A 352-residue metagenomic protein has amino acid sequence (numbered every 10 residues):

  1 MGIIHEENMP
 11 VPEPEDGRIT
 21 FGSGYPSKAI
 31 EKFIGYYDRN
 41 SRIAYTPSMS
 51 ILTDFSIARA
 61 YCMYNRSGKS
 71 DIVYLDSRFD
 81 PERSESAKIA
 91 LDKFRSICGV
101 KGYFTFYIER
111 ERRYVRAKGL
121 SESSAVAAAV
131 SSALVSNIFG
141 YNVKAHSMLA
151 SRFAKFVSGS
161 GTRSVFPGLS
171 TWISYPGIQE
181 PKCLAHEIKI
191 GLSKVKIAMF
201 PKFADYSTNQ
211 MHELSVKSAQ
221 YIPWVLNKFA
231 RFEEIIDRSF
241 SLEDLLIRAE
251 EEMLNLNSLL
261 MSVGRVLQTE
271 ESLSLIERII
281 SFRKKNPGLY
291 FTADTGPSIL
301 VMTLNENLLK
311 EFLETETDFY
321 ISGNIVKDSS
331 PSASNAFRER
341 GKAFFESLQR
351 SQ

Functional and structural regions predicted by a protein language model:
M1-K118, V135-V143, D328-Q352: ATP-binding N-lobe of GHMP and related small-molecule kinases
G2-R39, I43, E187-Q352: C-terminal nucleotide
H5, V100-I190: Gly/Ser-rich oxyanion-binding loop with an adjacent helix/lid that shapes the negatively charged ligand pocket
S27-E31, R59, K88, A128-V135 (+3 more regions): Predominant activation on well-ordered alpha-helical scaffold segments within soluble catalytic domains
K28-K32, S50-I51, A58-M63, G161-I173 (+2 more regions): Short beta-strand scaffold segments in enzyme catalytic cores
M63-G68, Y175-P176, F203-D205, L304-E306: Short loop segments at secondary-structure junctions
F79-E82, G119-E122, Q220, W224: Short alpha-helix boundary/capping segments
E82-A90, V126, H146, E271 (+1 more regions): Short amphipathic alpha-helical segments
